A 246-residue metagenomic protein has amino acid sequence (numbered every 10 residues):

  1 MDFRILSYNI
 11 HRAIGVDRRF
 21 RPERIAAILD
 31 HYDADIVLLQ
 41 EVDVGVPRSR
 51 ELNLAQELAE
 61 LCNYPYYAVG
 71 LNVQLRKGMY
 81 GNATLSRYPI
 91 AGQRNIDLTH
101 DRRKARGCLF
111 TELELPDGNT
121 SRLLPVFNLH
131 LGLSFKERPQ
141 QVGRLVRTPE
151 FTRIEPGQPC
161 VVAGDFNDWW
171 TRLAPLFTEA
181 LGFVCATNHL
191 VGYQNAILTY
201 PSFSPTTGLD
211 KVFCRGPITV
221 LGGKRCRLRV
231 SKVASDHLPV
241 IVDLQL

Functional and structural regions predicted by a protein language model:
M1-I36, R50, E60-L61, P65-G70 (+1 more regions): Active-site regions of metal-assisted phosphoester/phosphodiester hydrolases, unifying DNase/endonuclease modules
L38-D43: A short beta-strand-loop structural module common to alpha/beta enzyme folds
G45-A55: Membrane-embedded segments
